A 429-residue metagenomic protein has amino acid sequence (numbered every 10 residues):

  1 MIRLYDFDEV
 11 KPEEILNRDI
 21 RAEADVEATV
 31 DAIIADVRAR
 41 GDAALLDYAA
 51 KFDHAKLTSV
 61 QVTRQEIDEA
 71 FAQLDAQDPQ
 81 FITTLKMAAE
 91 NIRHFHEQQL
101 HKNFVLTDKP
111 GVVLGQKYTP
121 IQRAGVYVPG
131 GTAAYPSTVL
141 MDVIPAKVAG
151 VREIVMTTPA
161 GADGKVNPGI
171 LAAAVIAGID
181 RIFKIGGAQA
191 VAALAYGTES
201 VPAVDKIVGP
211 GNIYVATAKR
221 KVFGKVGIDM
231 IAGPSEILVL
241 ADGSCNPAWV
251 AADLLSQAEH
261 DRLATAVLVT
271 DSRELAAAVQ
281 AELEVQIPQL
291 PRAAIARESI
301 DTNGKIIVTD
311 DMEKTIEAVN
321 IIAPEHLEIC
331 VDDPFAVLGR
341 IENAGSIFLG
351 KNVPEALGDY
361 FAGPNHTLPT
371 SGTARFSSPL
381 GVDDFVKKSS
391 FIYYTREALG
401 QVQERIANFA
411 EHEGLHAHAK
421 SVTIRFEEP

Functional and structural regions predicted by a protein language model:
M1-Q122: N-terminal Rossmann-like NAD(P)+-binding subdomain of aldehyde/semialdehyde dehydrogenases
L106-A172: Conserved small-residue-rich beta-alpha loop and adjacent elements that most often cradle the phosphate/pyrophosphate
M141-R152, V175-A177, A195-V201, K219-K221 (+1 more regions): Alpha-helix C-terminal capping segments
R152-A162, A266-S272, V279, G350: Short internal beta-strands
G178-W249, D253-S256, H260-T265: Conserved NAD(P)+-binding/catalytic subdomain of aldehyde/semialdehyde dehydrogenases
M230-T302, I306: A conserved active-site cap/scaffold subdomain adjacent to cofactor or substrate pockets
I321-P429: C-terminal core of ALDH-fold dehydrogenases
